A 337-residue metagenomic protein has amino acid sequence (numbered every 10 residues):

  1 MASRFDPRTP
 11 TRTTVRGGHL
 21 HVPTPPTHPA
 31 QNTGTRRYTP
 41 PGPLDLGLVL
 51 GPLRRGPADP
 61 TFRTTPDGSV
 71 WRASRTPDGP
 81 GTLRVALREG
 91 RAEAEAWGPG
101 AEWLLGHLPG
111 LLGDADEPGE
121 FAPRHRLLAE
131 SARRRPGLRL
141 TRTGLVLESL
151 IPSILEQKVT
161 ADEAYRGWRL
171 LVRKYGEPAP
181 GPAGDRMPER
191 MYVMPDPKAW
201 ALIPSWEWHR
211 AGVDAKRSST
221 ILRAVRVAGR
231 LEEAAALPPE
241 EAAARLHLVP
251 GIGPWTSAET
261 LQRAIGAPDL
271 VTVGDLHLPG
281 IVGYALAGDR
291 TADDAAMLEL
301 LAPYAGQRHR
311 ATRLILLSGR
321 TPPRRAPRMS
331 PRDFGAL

Functional and structural regions predicted by a protein language model:
A2-L337: HhH-family (HhH-GPD) DNA N-glycosylase catalytic core used in base-excision repair
